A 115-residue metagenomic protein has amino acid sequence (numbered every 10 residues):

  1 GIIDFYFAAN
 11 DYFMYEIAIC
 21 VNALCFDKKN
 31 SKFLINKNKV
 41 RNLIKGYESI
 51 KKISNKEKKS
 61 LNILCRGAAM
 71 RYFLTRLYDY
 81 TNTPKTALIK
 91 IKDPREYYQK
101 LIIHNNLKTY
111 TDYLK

Functional and structural regions predicted by a protein language model:
G1-Y15: Active-site acidic catalytic loop and adjacent metal/ATP-binding pocket of ATP-dependent phosphoryl transfer enzymes
A9, C65-R66: Secondary-structure capping and boundary motifs in well-ordered enzyme cores
A9, I50-I53: Histidine kinase transmitter module recognition
D11, K37, I91-P94: Short, conserved loop/turn and helix-capping segments at secondary-structure boundaries that abut family-defining
M14-K51, A68-T83: Active-site activation/catalytic loop segments of kinase-like enzymes and analogous catalytic loops in related
N30-F33, K56-K59, P84-L88: Short, surface-exposed loop/turn segments at secondary-structure junctions
I53-C65: All-alpha amphipathic helical-bundle segments outside canonical DNA-binding/catalytic cores that form hydrophobic
Y72-K115: ATP/Mg2+ or Mg2+-diphosphate-binding catalytic cores that bind nucleotide phosphates or diphosphates via glycine-rich
